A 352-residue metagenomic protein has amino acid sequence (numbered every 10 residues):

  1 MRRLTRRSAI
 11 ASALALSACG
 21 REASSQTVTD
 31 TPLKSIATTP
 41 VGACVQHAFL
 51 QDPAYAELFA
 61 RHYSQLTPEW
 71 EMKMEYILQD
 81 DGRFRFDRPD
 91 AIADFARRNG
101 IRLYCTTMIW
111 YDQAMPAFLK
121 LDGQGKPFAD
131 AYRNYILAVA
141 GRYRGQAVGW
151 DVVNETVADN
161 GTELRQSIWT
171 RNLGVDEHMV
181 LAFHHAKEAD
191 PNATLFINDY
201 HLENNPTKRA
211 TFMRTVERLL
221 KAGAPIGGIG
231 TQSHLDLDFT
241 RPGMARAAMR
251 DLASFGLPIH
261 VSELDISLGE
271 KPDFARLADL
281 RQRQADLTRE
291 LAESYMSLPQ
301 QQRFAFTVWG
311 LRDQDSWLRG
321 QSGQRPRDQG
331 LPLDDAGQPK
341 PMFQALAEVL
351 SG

Functional and structural regions predicted by a protein language model:
M1-S17: N-terminal secretory signal peptides and thylakoid transit peptides that target proteins across membranes
G20-C44: C-terminal segment of N-terminal export signals and the immediately downstream linker at the start of the mature
S35-D90, F95, I101-R102, M108-G123: N-terminal substrate-binding region of glycoside hydrolase catalytic domains
C44-P53, M74-D87, V157-D159, L202-T211 (+2 more regions): Acidic-and-aromatic substrate-binding clefts and catalytic sites of carbohydrate-active enzymes
A48-A60, Y132-I136, K208-R218: Short, acidic/polar
T67-E71, D90-N172, D176-T194, Y200-L202 (+1 more regions): Substrate-binding cleft and catalytic face of glycoside hydrolase catalytic domains, especially the flexible beta-alpha
D151, E155-G161, R165-N172, H185 (+3 more regions): Aromatic-rich peripheral "rim/lid" segments of glycoside hydrolase catalytic domains that contact and position glycan
N172-P258, S262-E270: Noncatalytic carbohydrate-binding groove/subsite architecture in carbohydrate-active enzymes
